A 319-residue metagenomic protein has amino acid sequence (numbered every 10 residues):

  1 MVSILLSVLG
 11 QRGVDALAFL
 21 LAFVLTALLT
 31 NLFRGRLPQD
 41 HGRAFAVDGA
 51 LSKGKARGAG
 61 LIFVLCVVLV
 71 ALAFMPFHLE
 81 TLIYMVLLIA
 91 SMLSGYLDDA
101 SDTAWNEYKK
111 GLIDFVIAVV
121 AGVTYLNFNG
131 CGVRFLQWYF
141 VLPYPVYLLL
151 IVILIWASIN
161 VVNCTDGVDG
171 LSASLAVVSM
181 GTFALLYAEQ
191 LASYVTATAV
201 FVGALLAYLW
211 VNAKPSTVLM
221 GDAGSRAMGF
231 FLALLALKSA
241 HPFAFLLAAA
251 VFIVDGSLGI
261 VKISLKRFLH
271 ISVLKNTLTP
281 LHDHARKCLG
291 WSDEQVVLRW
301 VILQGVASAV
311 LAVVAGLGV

Functional and structural regions predicted by a protein language model:
V2-V254: "…together with the soluble PPM/PP2C metallo-phosphatase catalytic core" -> "…together with the soluble PPM/PP2C
N31-G54, A100-D102, I260-E294: Cytosolic, membrane-interface loops and tails of multi-pass inner-membrane proteins
F63, L232, L258, K262 (+1 more regions): Alpha-helix boundary/capping detector
F245, A249-I253, V273-T277, E294-L298: Short amphipathic alpha-helical interaction segments
A250-S264: Transmembrane helix segments
E294-A315: Final/C-terminal transmembrane alpha-helix of multipass membrane proteins
L317-V319: Cytosolic-facing loops and C-terminal tails of multi-pass membrane proteins
